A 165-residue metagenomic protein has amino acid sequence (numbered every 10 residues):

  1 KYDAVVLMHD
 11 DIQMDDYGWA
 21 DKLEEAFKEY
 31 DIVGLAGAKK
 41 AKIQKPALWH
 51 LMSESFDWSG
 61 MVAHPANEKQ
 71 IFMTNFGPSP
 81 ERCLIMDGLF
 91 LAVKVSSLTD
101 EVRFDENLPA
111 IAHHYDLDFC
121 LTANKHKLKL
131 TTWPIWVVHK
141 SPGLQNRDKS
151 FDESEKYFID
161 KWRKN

Functional and structural regions predicted by a protein language model:
Y2-Q13: Short beta-strand-to-loop acidic/aromatic patch adjacent to the donor-nucleotide binding site
D10-D11, V33, K94, A123: Generic structural signal for small/hydrophobic residues in well-ordered secondary structure, especially within
I12-M14, R103, D118: A short, conserved beta-strand element in the Rossmann-like catalytic core that flanks the donor/metal-binding loop
Q13, Y17-D57: Conserved donor NDP-sugar-binding/catalytic core segment of glycosyltransferases
K69-V93: A recurrent flexible, glycine/aromatic-enriched loop bordering the glycosyltransferase active site that acts as
L84-S97, E101, L108-I135: A short, conserved alpha-helix in the catalytic core of glycosyltransferases
T131-S150: Active-site donor/metal-binding and catalytic loop motifs of nucleotide-sugar-dependent glycosylation enzymes
R147-N165: Catalytic core of nucleotide-sugar-dependent glycosyltransferases
